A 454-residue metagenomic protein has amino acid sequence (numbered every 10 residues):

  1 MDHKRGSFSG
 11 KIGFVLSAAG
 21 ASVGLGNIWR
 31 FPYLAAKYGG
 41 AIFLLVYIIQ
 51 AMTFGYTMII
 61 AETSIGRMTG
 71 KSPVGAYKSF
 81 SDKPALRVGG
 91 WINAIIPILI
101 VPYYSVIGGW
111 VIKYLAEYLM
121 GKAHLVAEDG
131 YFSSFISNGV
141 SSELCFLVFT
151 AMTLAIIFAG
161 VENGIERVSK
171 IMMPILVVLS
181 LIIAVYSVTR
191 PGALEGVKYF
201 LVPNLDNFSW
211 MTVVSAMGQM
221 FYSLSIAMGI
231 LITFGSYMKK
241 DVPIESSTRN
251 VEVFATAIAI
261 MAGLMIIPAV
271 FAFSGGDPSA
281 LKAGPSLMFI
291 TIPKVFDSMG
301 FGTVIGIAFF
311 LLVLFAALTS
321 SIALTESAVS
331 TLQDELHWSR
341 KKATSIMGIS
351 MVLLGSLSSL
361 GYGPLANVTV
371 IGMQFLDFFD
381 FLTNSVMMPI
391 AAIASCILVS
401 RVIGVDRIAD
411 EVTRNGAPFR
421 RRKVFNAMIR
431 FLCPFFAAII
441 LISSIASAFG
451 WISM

Functional and structural regions predicted by a protein language model:
M1-W29, M58-T63, R67-F80, P84-W91 (+2 more regions): Membrane-interface "cap" regions at the ends of multi-pass membrane proteins
D2-K4, F8, E166, K170-L318 (+1 more regions): Membrane-embedded translocation segments of transport machinery
D2-R5, Y33-Y38, P73-I92, S105-E162 (+5 more regions): Inter-helical loop and helix-membrane interface segments of multi-pass membrane transporters/permeases
S7-A18, I42-V46, P84-I98, L144-F149 (+6 more regions): Select transmembrane alpha-helical segments in multipass membrane proteins
G10-Q50, I232-G235, S246-R249, V253-T256 (+2 more regions): Transmembrane helix-boundary motif of multi-pass solute transporters/channels
L34, Y38, A85-I100, V148-M172 (+2 more regions): Membrane-water interface regions at transmembrane-helix termini and the short interhelical loops of multi-pass membrane
A35-A61, S141, M387-A391: Extracellular loop-to-transmembrane helix junctions
E143, L376-V399, R420-M454: A generic transmembrane alpha-helix motif of multi-pass inner-membrane proteins
